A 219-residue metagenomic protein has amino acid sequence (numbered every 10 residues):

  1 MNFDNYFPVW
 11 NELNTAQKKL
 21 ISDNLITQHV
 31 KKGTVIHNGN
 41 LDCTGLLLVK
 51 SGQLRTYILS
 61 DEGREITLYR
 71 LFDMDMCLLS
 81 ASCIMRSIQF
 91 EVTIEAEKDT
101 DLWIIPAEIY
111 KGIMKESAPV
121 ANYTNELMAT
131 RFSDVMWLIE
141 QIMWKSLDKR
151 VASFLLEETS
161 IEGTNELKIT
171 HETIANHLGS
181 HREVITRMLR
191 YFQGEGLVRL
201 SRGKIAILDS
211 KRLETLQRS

Functional and structural regions predicted by a protein language model:
M1-K31, L71, M76, A81-M85: Cyclic nucleotide-binding regulatory module and flanking cytosolic helices
G33, T44-Y57, F72-M74: Glycine- and acidic-residue-biased ligand/ion/polar-headgroup-sensing regions
I36-L41: Short phosphate-coordinating micro-motif centered on Lys-Gly-acidic
D61-L68: Short alpha-helix-to-loop micro-motif enriched in aromatics/charged/Gly
Y69-N125: Cyclic-nucleotide recognition modules
E97, K115-S180: Polybasic "coupling" helices that flank or enter modular domains
L147, L156-S219: Phosphate-/nucleic-acid-contacting segments
